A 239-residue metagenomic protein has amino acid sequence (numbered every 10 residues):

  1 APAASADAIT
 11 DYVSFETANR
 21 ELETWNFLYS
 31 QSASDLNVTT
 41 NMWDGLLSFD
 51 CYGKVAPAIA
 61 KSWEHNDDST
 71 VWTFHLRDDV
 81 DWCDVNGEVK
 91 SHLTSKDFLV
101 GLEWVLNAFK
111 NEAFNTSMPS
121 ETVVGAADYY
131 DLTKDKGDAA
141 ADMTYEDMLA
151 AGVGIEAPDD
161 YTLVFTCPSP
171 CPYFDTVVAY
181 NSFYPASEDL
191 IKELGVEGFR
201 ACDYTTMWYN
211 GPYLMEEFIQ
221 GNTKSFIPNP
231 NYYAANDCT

Functional and structural regions predicted by a protein language model:
A1-Y12, K54: Short, low-complexity disordered leader/linker segments with a strong preference for bacterial N-terminal type II
I9-R20, V71-H75, F98-G101, L163-V164 (+2 more regions): Short, well-ordered beta-strand elements
E16-D67, W208: N-terminal lobe/hinge region of extracytoplasmic solute-binding protein
E21-Y29, G53-A56, W82-D84, Y173-T176 (+2 more regions): Short, solvent-exposed loop/turn elements at domain surfaces
N37-N41, D50, K54, A58 (+4 more regions): Extracytoplasmic/secreted proteins, especially bacterial periplasmic and envelope-associated proteins
L47, C51, D78-D81, E103-N111 (+3 more regions): Sec-exported extracytoplasmic/periplasmic mature domains
K61-S120, G125, V164: Aromatic- and charge-enriched surface segment that lines or borders ligand/interaction sites
G137-G152, E156-T162, T166-T239: Gly/Pro-rich hinge or "lid" segments in bacterial periplasmic/extracellular proteins
